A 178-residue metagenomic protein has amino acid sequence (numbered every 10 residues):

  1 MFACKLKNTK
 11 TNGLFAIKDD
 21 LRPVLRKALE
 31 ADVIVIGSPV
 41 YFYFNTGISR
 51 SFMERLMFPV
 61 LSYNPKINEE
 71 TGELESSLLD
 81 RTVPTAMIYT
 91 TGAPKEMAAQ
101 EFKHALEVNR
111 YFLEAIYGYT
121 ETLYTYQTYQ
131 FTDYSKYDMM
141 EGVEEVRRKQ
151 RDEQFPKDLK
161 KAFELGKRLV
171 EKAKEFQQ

Functional and structural regions predicted by a protein language model:
M1-P65, T132, M139-Q178: N-terminal beta1-alpha1-beta2 submodule of the flavodoxin-like/Rossmannoid cofactor-binding fold
P39, A93, T128: Flexible loop residues that form catalytic and substrate-binding hotspots at small-molecule/glycan-binding clefts
I48, L61-L123: Short, glycine-/small-residue-rich phosphate/pyrophosphate-handling segment
K95-M97, Q130-D133: A short beta-to-alpha transition loop/helix N-cap that caps and shapes the active-site region
T120-T132: Beta-strand-loop-alpha "switch" segments that mediate conformational coupling across diverse proteins
